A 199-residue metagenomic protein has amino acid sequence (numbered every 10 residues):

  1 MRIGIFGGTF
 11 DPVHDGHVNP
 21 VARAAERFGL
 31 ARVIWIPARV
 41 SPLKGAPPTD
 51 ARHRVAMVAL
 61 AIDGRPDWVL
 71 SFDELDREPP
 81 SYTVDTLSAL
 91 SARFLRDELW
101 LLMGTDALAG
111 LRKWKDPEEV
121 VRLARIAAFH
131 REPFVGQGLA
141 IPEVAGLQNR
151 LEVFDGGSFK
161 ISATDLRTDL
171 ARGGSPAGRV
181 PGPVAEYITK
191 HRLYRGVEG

Functional and structural regions predicted by a protein language model:
M1-G199: Nucleotidyltransferase catalytic core that binds NTPs
